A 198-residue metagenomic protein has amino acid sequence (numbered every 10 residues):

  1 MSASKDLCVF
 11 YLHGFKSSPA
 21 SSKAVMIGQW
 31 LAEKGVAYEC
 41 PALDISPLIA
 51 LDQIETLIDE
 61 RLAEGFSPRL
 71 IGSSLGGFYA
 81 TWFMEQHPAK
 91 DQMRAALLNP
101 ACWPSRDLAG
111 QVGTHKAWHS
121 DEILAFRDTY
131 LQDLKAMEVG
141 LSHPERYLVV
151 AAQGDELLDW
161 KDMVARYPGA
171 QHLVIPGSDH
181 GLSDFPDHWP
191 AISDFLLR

Functional and structural regions predicted by a protein language model:
M1-S4, L141: Short, flexible hinge/linker loops that cap or flank conserved catalytic cores
S4-G65, H180: Active-site catalytic motif of lipid deacylating hydrolases and related acyltransferases
C8, S67-R69, R94: Structural motif
Y11-F15, I71, L98, V150: Short hydrophobic segments within beta-strands
L31, H87-P88: Active-site catalytic pocket residues across diverse enzymes, especially alpha/beta-hydrolases
I71-T81: Gly/Ala-rich beta-loop-alpha elbow adjacent to hydrolase catalytic centers
W82-Q86: Active-site signature of alpha/beta-hydrolase-fold catalytic machinery across serine- and Asp/Cys-nucleophile hydrolases
K90-R198: The alpha/beta-hydrolase serine catalytic core
